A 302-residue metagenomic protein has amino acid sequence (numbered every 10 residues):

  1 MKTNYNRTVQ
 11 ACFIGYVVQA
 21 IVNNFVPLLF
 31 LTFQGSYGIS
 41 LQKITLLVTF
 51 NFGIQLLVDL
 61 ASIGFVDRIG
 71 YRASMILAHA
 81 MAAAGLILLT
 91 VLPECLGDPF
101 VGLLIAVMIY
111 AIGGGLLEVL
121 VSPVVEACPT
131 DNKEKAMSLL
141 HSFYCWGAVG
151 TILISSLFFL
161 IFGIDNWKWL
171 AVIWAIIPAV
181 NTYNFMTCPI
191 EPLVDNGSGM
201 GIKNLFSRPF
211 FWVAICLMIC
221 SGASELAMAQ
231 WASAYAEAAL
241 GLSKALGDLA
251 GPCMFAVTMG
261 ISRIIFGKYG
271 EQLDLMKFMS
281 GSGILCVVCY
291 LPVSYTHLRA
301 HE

Functional and structural regions predicted by a protein language model:
V26-P27, P209-P252: Extracytoplasmic gate region of multi-pass secondary transporters
T49-I63, C253, V257-I265: Central cavity-lining transmembrane alpha-helices of secondary-active solute carriers, predominantly the Major
D59-G70, I264-D274: Helix-to-loop junctions at the C-terminal end of transmembrane segments in multipass secondary transporters
M81-L96, C286-Y295: C-terminal ends and interior cores of transmembrane alpha-helices in multi-pass membrane transporters/permeases
Y110-S142: Cytoplasmic helix-loop-helix junction between adjacent transmembrane helices in 12-TM secondary transporters
Y144-M186: Helix-loop-helix hairpin linking two adjacent transmembrane segments in secondary transporters
T296-E302: Conserved small/polar residues in nucleotide/adenosyl-binding loops
